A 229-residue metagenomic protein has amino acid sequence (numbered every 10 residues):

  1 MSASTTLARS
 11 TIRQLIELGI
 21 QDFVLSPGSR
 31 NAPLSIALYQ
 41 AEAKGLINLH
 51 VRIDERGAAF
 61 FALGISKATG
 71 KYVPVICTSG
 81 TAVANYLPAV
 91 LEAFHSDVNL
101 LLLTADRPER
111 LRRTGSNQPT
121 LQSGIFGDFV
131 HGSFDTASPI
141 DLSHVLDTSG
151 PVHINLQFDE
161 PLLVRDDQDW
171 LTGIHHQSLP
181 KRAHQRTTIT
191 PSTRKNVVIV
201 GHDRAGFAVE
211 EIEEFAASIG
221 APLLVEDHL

Functional and structural regions predicted by a protein language model:
S2-L229: N-terminal alpha/beta PP-like core and its mobile active-site loop of ThDP/TPP-dependent enzymes
